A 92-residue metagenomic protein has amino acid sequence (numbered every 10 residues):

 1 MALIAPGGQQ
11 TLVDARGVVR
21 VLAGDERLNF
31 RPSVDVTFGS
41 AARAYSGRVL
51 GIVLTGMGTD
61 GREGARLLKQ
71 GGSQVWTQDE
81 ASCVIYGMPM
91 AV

Functional and structural regions predicted by a protein language model:
M1-A91: Conserved acid/base catalytic micro-environments in cytosolic active-site loops
